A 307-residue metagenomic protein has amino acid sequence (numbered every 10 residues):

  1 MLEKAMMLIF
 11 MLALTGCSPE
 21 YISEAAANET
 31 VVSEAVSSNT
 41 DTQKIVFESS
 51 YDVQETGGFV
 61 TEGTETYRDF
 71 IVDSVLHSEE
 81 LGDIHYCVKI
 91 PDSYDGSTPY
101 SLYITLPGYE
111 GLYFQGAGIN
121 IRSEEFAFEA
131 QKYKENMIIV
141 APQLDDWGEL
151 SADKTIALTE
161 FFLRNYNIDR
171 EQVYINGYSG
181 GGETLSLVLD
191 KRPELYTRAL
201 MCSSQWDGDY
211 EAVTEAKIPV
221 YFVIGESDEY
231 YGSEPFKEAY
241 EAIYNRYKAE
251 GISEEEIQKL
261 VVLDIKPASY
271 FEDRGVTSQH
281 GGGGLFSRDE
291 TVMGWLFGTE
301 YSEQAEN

Functional and structural regions predicted by a protein language model:
L2-E20: Sec-dependent N-terminal signal peptides of Gram-positive bacterial secreted proteins and lipoproteins
C17-Y100, E183, G251, E255-Q258 (+1 more regions): A domain-start/cap signature at the N-terminus of enzymes
S93-T98, W147-S179: Gly/Ser-rich "nucleophile elbow"/oxyanion-hole loop immediately N-terminal to the catalytic nucleophile in hydrolases
Y100-L102, L106-I156: Active-site machinery of serine-nucleophile hydrolases
G118, Y231-A249: Short alpha-helix in the alpha/beta-hydrolase fold that links the catalytic acid
E135, T214-V220: Short, proline-enriched alpha-helix->beta-strand connector loops that line the catalytic pocket of alpha/beta-hydrolase
R164-N165, E171-E215: Primarily recognizes the serine-hydrolase "nucleophile elbow" in alpha/beta-hydrolase and SGNH/GDSL folds
V223, S227-E229, K248-N307: C-terminal catalytic histidine-bearing segment of alpha/beta-hydrolase fold enzymes
